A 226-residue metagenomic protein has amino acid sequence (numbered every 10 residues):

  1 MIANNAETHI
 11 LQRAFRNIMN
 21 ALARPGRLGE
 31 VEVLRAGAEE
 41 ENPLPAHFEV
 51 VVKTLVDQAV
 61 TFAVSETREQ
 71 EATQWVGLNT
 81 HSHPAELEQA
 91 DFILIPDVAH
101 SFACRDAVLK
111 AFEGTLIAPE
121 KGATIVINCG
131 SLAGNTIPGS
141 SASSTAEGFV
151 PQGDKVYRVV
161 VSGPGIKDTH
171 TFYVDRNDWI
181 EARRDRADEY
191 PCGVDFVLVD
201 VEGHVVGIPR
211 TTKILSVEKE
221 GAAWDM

Functional and structural regions predicted by a protein language model:
M1-K53, D57-T61, S65-T67, L78 (+4 more regions): N-terminal, charge-rich interaction modules
Q70-V205, R210-K213, M226: Internal, well-folded beta-alpha domain core
